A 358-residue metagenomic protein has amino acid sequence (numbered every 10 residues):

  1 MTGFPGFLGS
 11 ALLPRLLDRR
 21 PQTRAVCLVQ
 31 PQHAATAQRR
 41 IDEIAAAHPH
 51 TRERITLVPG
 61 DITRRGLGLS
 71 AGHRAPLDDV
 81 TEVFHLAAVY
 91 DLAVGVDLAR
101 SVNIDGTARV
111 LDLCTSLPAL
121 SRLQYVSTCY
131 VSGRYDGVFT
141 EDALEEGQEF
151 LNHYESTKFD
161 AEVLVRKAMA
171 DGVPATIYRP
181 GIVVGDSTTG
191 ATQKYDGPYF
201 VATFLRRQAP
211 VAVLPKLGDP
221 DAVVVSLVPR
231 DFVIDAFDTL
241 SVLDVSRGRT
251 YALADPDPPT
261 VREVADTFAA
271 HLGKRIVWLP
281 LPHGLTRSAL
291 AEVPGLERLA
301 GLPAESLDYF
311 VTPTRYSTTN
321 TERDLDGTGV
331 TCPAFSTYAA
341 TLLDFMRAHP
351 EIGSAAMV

Functional and structural regions predicted by a protein language model:
M1-E82, L86, V96, L117: N-terminal Rossmann/SDR dinucleotide-binding element
R15, A202-L217, V224-P259, D266-G273: Alpha-helical substrate-binding/gating segment
R19-V29, S317-V358: Amphipathic terminal alpha-helices
E82-L86, A93-S101, D105-H153, T176 (+1 more regions): Conserved Rossmann-fold NAD(P)-dependent oxidoreductase catalytic core, especially the SDR/UDP-sugar
R100-I104, F150-F159, Y195, V223-L227: Short-chain dehydrogenase/reductase
E149-G181, D186: Active-site Tyr-X1-5-Lys
R207-P220, H283-V330: A hydrophobic C-terminal alpha-helical subdomain
T239-A304, L343-V358: Mid/C-terminal beta-alpha module of Rossmann-like enzyme folds, strongest in SDR-family dehydrogenases/epimerases
